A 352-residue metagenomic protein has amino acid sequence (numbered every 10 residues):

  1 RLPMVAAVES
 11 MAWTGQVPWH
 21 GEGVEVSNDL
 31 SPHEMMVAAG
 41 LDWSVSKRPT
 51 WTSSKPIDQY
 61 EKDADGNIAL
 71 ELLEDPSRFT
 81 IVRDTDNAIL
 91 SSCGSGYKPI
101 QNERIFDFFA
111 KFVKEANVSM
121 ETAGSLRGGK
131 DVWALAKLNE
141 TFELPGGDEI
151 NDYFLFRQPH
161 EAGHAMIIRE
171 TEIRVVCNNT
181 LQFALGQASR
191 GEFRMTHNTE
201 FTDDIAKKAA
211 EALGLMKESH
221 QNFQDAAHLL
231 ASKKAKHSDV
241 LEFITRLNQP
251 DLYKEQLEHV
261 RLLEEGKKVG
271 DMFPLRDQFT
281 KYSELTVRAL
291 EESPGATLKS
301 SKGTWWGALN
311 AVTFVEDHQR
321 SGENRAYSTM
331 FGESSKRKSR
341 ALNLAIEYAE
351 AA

Functional and structural regions predicted by a protein language model:
R1-E61, E140-A352: Intrinsically disordered, low-complexity regions enriched in serine/threonine
S53-S77: An N-terminal amphipathic alpha-helical segment
E71-G96: A short, surface-exposed helix-loop junction/capping segment
D75-S77, G129-K130, I150-N151: Short, well-ordered loop/turn elements at secondary-structure boundaries
S95-S119: Amphipathic alpha-helical segments
I105, G124-L126, I167: Extended alpha-helical scaffold and adjacent linker segments that couple domains and build interaction/assembly
T122-T141: Beta-rich nucleic-acid/ligand-interaction surfaces
